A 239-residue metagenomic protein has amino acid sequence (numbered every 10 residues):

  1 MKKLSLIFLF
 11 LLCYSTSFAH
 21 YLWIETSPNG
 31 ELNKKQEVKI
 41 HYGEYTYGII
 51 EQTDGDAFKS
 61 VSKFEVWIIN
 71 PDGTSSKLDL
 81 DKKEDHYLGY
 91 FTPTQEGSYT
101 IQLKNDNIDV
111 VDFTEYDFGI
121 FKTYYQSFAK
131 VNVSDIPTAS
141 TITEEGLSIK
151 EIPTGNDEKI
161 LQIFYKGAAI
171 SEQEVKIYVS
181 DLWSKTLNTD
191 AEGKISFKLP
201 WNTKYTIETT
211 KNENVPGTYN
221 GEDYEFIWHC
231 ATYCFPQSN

Functional and structural regions predicted by a protein language model:
L4-C13: Sec-dependent N-terminal signal peptides
C13-A19: Sec/Tat signal peptide C-region and signal peptidase I cleavage site
A19-D81: Start-of-domain marker
H20-K39, E115-K159, A168, D181 (+1 more regions): Beta-strand-rich domain onsets/edges
Y47, D106-F113, E213-T218: Short acidic/polar inter-strand loop motif in beta-rich domains
F64-T74, E174-T186: Short amphipathic beta-strand segments in non-cytosolic proteins
E84-G89, T189-L199, T203: Glycine-centered loop-to-beta-strand initiation motif
Q95-D109, K204-E213: Short, aromatic- and glycine-rich surface loops/edge beta-strands on solvent-exposed regions
